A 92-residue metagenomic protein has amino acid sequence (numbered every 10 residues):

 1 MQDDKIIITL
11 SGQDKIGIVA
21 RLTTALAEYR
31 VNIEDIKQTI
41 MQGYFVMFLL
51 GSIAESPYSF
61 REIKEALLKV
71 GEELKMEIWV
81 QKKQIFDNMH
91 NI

Functional and structural regions predicted by a protein language model:
M1-I92: A conserved regulatory-domain signal marking ACT and ACT-like small-molecule sensing domains and adjacent regulatory
